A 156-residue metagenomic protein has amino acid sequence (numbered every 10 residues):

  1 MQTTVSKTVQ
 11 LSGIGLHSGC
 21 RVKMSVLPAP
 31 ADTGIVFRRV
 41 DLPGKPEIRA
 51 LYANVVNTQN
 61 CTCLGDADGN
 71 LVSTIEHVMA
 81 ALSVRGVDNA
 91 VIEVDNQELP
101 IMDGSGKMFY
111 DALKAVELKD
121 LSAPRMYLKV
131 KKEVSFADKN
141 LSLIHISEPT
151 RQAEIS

Functional and structural regions predicted by a protein language model:
M1-E47: N-terminal basic/disordered segments at the start of proteins
S6, G19-R21, N89, K131 (+2 more regions): Broad gene-expression machinery/nucleic-acid interaction feature
S6-T8, R21-K23, D32-G34, A53 (+3 more regions): Generic secondary-structure boundary/loop-capping signal
L11-G13, V26, R39, D66 (+3 more regions): Generic structural "secondary-structure junction" signal
L16-S18, P28-P30, L42-E117: N-terminal, charged/glycine-rich beta-strand/loop interface patches
M24-L27, A53, L141-L143, S147: Broad, structure-driven detector of short, well-ordered beta-strand segments within folded domains
M102-L141: Long, charge-dense
I144-S156: Single conserved hydrophobic/aromatic residue that forms the stacking wall/gate of nucleotide- or nucleobase-binding
